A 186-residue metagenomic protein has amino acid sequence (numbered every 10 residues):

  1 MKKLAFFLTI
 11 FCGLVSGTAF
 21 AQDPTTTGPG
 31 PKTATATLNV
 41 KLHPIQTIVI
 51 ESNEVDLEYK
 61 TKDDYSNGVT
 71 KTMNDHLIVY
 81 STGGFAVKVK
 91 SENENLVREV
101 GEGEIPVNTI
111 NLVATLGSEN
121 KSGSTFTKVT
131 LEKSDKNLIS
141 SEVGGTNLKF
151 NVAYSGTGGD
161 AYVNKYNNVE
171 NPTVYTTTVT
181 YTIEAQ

Functional and structural regions predicted by a protein language model:
L4-L14: Sec-dependent N-terminal signal peptides
V15-S16, V89: Residues in and immediately flanking transmembrane alpha helices
G17-A21: Sec/Tat signal peptide C-region and signal peptidase I cleavage site
Q22-N120, K136-Q186: N-terminal small/polar-rich segments of proteins
T127-T130: Short beta-strand and strand-turn-strand segments in soluble, beta-rich domains
